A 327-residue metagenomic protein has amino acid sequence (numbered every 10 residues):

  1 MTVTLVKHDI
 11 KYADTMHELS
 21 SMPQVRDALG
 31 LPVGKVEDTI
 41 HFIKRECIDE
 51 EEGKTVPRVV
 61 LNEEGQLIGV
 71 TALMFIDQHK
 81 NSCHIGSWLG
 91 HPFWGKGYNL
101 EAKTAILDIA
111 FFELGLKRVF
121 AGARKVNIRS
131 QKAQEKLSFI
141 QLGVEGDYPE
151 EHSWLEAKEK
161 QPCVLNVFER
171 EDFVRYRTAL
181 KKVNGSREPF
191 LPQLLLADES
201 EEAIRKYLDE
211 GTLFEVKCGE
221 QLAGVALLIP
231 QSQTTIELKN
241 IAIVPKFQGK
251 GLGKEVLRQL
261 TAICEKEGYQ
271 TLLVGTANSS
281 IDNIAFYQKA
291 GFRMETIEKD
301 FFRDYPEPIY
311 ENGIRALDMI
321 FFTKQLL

Functional and structural regions predicted by a protein language model:
M1-D14, E18-Q24, N62-R177, D304-Y305 (+1 more regions): Acyl-donor (CoA/ACP) binding surface of acyl/acetyltransferases
T15, D38-R45, E101, A105-I106 (+6 more regions): Alpha-helical elements of Rossmann-like donor-binding domains used by nucleotide-donor carbohydrate transfer enzymes
V25-G34, A179: A short gly/proline-enriched turn/hairpin at secondary-structure junctions
K35-P92, E169-E171, T178-K246, L257 (+1 more regions): Acetyl-CoA-dependent GNAT
G95-L100, G249-L260, C264: Glycine-rich acyl-CoA binding loop
E113-G122, C264-T276: Conserved GNAT acetyl-CoA-binding A-motif
Q134, F139, F286-Y287, F292: Conserved active-site tyrosine of GNAT-family acetyltransferases
L257, S280-N283, K299-P306: Short glycine/proline-centered loop/turn elements that form peptide/ligand docking sites
